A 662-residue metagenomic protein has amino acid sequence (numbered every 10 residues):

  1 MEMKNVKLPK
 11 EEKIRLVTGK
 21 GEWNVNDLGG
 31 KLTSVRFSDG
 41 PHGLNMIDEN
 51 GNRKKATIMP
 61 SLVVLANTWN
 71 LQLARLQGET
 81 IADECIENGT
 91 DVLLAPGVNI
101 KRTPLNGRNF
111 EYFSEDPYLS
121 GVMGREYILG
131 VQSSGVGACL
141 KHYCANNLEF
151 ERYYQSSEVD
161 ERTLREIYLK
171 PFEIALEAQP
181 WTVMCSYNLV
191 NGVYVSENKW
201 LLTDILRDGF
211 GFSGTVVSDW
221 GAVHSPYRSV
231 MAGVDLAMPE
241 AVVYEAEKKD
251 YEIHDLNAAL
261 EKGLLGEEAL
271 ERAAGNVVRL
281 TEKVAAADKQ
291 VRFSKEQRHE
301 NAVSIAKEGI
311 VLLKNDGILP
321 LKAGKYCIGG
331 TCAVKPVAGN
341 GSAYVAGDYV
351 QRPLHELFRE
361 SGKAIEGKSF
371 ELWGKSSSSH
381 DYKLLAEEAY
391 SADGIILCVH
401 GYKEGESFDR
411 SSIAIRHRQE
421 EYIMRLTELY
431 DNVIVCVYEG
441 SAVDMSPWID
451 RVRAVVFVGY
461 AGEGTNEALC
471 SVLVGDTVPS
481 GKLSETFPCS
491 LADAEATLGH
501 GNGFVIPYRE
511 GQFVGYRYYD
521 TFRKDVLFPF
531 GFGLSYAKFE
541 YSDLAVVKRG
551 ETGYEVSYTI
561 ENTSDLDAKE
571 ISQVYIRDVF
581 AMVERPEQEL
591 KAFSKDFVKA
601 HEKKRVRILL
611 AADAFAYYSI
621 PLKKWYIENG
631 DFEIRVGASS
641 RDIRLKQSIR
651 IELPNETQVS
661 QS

Functional and structural regions predicted by a protein language model:
M1-Y617, Y626-R641, L653-S662: Glycoside hydrolase catalytic-domain context in secreted enzymes
I620-L622: Short beta-alpha junctions and helix-cap segments that line functional grooves
I643-Q647: Extracellular and select intracellular beta-sandwich modules with Ser/Thr-enriched, small-residue motifs on
